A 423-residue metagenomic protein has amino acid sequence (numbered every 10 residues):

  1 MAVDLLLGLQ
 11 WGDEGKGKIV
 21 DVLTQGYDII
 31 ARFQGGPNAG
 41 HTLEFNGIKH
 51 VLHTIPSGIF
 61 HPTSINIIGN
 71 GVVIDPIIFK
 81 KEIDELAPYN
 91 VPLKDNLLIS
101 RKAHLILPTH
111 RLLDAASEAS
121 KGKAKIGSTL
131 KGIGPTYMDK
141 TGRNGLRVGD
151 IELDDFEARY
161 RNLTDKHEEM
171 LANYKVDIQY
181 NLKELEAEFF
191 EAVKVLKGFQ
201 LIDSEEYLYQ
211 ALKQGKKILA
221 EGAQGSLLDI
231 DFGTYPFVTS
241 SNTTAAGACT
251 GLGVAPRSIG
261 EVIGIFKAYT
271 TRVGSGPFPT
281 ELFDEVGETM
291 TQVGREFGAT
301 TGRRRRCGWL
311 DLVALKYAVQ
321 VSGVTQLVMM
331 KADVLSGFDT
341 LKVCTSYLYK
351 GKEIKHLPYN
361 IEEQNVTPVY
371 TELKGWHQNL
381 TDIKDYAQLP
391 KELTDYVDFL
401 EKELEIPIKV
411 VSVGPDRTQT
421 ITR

Functional and structural regions predicted by a protein language model:
M1-R423: Non-transmembrane, aqueous-exposed alpha-helical and coiled segments at domain scale
